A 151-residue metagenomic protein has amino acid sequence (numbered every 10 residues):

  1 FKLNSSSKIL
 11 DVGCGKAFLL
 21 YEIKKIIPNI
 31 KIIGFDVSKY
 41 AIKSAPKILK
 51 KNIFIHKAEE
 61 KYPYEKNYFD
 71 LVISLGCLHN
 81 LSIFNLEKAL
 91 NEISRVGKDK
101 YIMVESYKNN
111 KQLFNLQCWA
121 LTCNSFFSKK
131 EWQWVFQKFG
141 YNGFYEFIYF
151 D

Functional and structural regions predicted by a protein language model:
F1-P63, L81-K88, E92-R95, D99-D151: Class I (Rossmann-like) S-adenosyl-L-methionine-dependent methyltransferase catalytic domain, capturing the SAM-binding
I73: A conserved beta-strand element that flanks and buttresses the S-adenosyl-L-methionine
G76-N80: Short catalytic micro-motifs in class I SAM-dependent methyltransferases
